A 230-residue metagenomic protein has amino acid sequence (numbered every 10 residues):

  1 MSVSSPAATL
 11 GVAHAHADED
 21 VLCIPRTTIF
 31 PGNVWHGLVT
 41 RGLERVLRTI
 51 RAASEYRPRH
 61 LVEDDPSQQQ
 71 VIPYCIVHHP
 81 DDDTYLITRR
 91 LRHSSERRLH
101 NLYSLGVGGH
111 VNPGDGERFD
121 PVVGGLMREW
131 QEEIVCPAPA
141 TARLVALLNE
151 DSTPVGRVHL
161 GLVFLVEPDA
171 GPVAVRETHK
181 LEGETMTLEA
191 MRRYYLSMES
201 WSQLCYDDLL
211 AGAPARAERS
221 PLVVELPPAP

Functional and structural regions predicted by a protein language model:
S2-L38: Short, extreme N-terminal leader segments that mark the start of a protein/domain
V3-A13, T28, H100-G114, A146-P230: Nudix hydrolase/Nudix homology domain
A15-H16, P66-Q70, G156-V158: A short catalytic or substrate-binding loop motif that flags glycine-/basic-rich loops and adjacent residues that bind
E19-V21, I72, H159-V163: Short hydrophobic/aromatic beta-strand or adjacent loop that forms the aromatic wall/cage of a ligand/substrate-binding
P25-I29, H78-D82, P168: Short, flexible beta-strand-to-coil junctions
H36-D82, R90-S94: Acidic, metal-coordinating catalytic segment for phosphate/diphosphate chemistry, firing primarily on the Nudix
D83-E132: Conserved Nudix-box catalytic region and its N-terminal flanking loop in Nudix hydrolases and closely related
P137-A146: A short coil-to-beta-strand element that immediately follows conserved catalytic motifs
